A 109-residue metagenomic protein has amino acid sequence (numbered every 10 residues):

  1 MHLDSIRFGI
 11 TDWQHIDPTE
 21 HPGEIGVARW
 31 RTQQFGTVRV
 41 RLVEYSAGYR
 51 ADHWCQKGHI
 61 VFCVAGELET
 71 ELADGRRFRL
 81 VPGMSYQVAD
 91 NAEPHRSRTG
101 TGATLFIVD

Functional and structural regions predicted by a protein language model:
M1-L42: A short, N-terminal "cap"/entry segment at the start of jelly-roll beta-barrel domains of the cupin/DSBH fold
G36-C55, A89-A92: Conserved short histidine dyad/triad with adjacent acidic residue
Y45, W54-T70: Short, conserved beta-strand element in jelly-roll/cupin
D52-H53, T70-E71, V88-A89, E93-G100: Short beta-strand His + acidic residue motifs that chelate non-heme Fe in jelly-roll/DSBH and cupin folds
D74-N91: Short acidic-glycine-tyrosine-enriched beta hairpin
S85-V88, G100-D109: A short hydrophobic beta-strand segment most commonly corresponding to one strand of the jelly-roll/cupin
